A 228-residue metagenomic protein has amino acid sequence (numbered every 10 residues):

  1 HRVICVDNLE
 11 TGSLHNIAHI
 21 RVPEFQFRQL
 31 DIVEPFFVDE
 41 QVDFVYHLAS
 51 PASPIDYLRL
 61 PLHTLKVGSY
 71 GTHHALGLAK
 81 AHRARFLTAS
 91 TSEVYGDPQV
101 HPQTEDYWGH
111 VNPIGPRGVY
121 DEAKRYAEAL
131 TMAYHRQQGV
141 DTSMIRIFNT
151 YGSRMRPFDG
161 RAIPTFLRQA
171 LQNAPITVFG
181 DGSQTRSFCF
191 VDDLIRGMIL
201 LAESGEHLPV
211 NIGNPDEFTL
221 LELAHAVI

Functional and structural regions predicted by a protein language model:
H1-T150, A170, G180, D192 (+3 more regions): N-terminal Rossmann-like NAD(P)+-binding domain of SDR-like oxidoreductases, especially those catalyzing
R59-L60, R154-D159: Short, solvent-exposed loop/turn segments at secondary-structure boundaries
V100-P102, P157-T165: A glycine/serine/threonine-rich, flexible loop-to-helix segment that serves as the NAD(P) cofactor-binding "lid"
G118, R161, T165, T219: Amphipathic alpha-helical recognition patches that constitute DNA-binding helices
R136, P164-T177, R186-N211, E217 (+1 more regions): Alpha-helical substrate-binding/gating segment
M155, Q184-R186: Heptad-repeat alpha-helical coiled-coil signaling segments
R161, S183-Q184: A conserved catalytic-core signature of glycosyltransferases
